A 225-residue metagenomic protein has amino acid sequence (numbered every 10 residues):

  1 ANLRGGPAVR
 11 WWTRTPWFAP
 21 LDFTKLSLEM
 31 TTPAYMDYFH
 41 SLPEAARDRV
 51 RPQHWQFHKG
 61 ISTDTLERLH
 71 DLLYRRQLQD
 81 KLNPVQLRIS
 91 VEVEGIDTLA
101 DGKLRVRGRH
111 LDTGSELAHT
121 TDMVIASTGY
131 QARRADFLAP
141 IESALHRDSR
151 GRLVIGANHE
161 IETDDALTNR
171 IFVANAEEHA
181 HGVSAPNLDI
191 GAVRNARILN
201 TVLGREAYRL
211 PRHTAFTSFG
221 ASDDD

Functional and structural regions predicted by a protein language model:
N2-D225: Flavin (primarily FAD) cofactor-binding/catalytic cores of flavoenzymes
